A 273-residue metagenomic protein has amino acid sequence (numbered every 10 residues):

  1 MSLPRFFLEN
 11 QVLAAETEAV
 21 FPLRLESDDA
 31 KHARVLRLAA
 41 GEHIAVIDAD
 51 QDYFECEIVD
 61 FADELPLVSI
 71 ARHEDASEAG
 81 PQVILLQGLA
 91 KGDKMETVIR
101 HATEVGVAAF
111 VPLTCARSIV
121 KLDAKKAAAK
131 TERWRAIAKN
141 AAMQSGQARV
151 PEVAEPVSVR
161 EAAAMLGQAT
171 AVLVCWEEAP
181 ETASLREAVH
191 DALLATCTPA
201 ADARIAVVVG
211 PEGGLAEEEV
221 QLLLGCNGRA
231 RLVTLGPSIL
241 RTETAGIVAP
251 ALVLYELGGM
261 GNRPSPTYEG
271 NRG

Functional and structural regions predicted by a protein language model:
M1-D75: N-terminal positively charged helical leader segments and presequences
Q11, R72-H73, T114-S118, P237: Short, ordered loop/turn segments at secondary-structure junctions
P22-L25, G80-I84, A203-A206, N227-L235: Glycine/charged-rich beta-loop-alpha catalytic/anionic-binding loops adjacent to active sites
R34, T103-E104, L224: Non-catalytic positions within long, well-ordered alpha-helices that form the structural scaffold/packing of enzyme
D75-V174: RNA substrate-binding interface of SAM-dependent RNA methyltransferases
P156-A201, I205-V208: A mid-sequence, solvent-exposed acidic-amphipathic segment
D202-L224: A C-terminal functional module that forms or caps the active site or interfaces directly with catalytic machinery
E217-G273: Structured adenosyl-cofactor binding patch, chiefly the S-adenosyl-L-methionine
